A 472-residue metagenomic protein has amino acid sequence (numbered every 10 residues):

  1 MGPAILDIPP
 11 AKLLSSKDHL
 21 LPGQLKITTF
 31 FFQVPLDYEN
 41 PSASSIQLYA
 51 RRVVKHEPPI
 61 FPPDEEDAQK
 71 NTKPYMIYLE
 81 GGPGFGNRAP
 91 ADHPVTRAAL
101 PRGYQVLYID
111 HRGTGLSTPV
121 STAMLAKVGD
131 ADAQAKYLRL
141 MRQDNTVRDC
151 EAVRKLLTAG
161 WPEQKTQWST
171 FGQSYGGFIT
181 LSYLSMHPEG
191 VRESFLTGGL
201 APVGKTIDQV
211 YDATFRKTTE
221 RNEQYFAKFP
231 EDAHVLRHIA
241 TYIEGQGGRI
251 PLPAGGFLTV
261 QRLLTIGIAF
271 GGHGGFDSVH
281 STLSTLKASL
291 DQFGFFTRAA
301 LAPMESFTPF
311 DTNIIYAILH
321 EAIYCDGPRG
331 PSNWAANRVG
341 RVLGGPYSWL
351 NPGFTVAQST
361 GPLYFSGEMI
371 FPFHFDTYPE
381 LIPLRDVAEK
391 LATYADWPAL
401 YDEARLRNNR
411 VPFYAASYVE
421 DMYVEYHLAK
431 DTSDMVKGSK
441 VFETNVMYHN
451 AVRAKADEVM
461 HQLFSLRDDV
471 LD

Functional and structural regions predicted by a protein language model:
G2-H19: N-terminal, polar/Ser/Thr-rich
P9, H19-A254, P372-L391, A395-L406 (+4 more regions): Gly/Pro-rich cap/lid or specificity-loop segments adjacent to the active site
I250-A392: Alpha/beta-hydrolase fold active-site neighborhood
M435-G438: Short glycine/proline-rich, acidic loop/turn segments that cap or connect secondary-structure elements
